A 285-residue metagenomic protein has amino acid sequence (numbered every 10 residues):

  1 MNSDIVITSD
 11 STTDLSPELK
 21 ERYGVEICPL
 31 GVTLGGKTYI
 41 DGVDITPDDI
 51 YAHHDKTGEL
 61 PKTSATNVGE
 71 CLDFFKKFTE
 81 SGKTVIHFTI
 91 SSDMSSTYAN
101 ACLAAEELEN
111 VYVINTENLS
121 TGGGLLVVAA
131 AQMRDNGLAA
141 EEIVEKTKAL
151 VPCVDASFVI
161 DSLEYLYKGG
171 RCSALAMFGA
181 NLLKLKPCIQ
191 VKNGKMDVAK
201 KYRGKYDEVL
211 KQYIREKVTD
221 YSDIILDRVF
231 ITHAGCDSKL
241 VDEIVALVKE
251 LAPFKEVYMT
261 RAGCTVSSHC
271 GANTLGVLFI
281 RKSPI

Functional and structural regions predicted by a protein language model:
N2-V6, T12-E26, G31, K83 (+2 more regions): Mixed-charge interfacial surface used for oligomerization/domain docking and macromolecular partner engagement
I5-A65: N-terminal glycine-rich anion-binding loop in soluble enzyme alpha/beta folds
T38-E107: Class I S-adenosyl-L-methionine
A65, N115-E117: Short beta->alpha junction loops
